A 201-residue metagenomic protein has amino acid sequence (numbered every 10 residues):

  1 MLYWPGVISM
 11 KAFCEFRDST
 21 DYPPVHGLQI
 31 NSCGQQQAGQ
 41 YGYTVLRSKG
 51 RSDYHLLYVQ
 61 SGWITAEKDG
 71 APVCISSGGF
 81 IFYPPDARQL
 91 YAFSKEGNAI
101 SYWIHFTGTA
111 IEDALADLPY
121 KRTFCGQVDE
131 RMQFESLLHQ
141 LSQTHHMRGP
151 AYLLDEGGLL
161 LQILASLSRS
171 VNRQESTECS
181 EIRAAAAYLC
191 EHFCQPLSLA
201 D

Functional and structural regions predicted by a protein language model:
M1, C179, R183, A200-D201: Short intrinsically disordered, low-complexity coil segments enriched in acidic
M1-Q29, T144-M147, R169-N172: A short, N-terminal "cap"/entry segment at the start of jelly-roll beta-barrel domains of the cupin/DSBH fold
P5, A12-F13, Q35, S76 (+6 more regions): Generic signal for short, ordered secondary-structure residues within or immediately flanking folded domains
K11, F16-D18, V25, Q29-R122: N-terminal regulatory/effector-sensing and dimerization cores that precede helix-turn-helix DNA-binding domains
G78, F82, L189, A200-D201: Append "Primarily bacterial transcriptional regulators
I104-A110, Q127-C194: An amphipathic alpha-helical interaction segment
Y120-D129, N172, A200-D201: A ubiquitous short alpha-helical element
